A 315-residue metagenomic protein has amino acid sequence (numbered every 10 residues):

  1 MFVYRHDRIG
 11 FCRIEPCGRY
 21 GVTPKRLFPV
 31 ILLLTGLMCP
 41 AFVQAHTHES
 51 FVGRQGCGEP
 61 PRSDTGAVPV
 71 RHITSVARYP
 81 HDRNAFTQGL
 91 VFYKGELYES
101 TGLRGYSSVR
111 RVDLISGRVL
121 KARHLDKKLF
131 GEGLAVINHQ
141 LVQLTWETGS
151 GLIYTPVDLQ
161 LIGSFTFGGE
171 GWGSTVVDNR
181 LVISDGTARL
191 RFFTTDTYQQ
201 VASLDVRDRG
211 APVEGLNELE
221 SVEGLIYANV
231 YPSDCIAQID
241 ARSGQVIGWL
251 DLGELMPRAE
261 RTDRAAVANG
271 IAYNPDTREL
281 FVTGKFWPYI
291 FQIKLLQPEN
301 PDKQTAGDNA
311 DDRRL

Functional and structural regions predicted by a protein language model:
H6-Y20, P24, Q55, G307-L315: Short, low-complexity, charge-dense intrinsically disordered segments
S63-R83, L114-R118: A short helix->beta-strand "capping" segment at the edge of beta-propeller domains
V76-S108, H124-A135: Beta-strand-rich domains and repeat architectures in extracellular enzymes and scaffolds, especially beta-propellers
R78-R83, R123-K127, G163-G168, D205-A211 (+2 more regions): Surface loop/turn motifs at the tips and blade-to-blade linkers of beta-strand repeat domains
T87, L216, D263-A272: Signature of short aromatic-glycine-proline-rich micro-motifs recurring in repeat-based ectodomains
K94-G95, N138-H139, D178-N179, E223-G224 (+1 more regions): Short coil/turn segments that connect the beta-strands within blades of beta-propeller domains
E99-R104, L141-T148, I183-T187, A228-P232 (+1 more regions): Conserved beta-strand positions in repeat-built beta-propeller and related beta-rich domains
D113-G117, T155-D158, T195-Y198, D240-G244 (+1 more regions): Short loop/turn segments that connect beta-strands within beta-propeller blades
